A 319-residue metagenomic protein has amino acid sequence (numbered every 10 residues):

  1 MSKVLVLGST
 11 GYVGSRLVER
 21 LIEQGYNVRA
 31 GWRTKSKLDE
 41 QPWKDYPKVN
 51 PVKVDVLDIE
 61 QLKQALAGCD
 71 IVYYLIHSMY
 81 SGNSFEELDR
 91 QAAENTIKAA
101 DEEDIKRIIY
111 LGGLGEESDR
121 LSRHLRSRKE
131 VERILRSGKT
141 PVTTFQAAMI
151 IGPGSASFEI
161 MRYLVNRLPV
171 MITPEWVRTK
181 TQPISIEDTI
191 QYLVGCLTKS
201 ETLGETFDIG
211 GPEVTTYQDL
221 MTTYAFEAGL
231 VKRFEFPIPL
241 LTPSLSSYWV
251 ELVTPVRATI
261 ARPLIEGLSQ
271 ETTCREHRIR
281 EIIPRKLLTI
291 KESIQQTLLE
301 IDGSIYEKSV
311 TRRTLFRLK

Functional and structural regions predicted by a protein language model:
K3, G195-I260, E271-K319: Mid/C-terminal beta-alpha module of Rossmann-like enzyme folds, strongest in SDR-family dehydrogenases/epimerases
V4-Y26: N-terminal Rossmann NAD(P)H-binding glycine-rich loop of SDR-like oxidoreductase domains
L7, G31, L75-I76, I108-G113 (+1 more regions): SDR active-site strand-loop-helix element
Y26-T34: Conserved glycine-rich Rossmann-like NAD(P)H-binding loop of the short-chain dehydrogenase/reductase
S36, E40, D45-E103, G113-E117: NAD(P)H-binding glycine-rich loop region in Rossmannoid oxidoreductase-like domains and their noncatalytic homologs
E86-R90, L121-K129, R136, I150-I151 (+4 more regions): Short-chain dehydrogenase/reductase
A92, A156-S157, W176-L197, E205-D208: Substrate-positioning beta->alpha
G112, R133-G154, I160-Y163, R167: Conserved beta-loop-beta element that borders a ligand/cofactor-binding pocket
